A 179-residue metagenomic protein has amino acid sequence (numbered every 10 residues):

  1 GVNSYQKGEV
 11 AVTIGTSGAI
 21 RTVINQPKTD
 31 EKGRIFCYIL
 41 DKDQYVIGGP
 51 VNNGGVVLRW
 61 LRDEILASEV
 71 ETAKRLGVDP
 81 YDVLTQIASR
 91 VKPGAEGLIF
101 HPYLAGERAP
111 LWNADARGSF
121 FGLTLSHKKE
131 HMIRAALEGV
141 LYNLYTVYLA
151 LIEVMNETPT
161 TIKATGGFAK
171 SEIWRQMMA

Functional and structural regions predicted by a protein language model:
G1-A179: Active-site core segments that coordinate phosphate-bearing ligands/cofactors across diverse enzyme families
